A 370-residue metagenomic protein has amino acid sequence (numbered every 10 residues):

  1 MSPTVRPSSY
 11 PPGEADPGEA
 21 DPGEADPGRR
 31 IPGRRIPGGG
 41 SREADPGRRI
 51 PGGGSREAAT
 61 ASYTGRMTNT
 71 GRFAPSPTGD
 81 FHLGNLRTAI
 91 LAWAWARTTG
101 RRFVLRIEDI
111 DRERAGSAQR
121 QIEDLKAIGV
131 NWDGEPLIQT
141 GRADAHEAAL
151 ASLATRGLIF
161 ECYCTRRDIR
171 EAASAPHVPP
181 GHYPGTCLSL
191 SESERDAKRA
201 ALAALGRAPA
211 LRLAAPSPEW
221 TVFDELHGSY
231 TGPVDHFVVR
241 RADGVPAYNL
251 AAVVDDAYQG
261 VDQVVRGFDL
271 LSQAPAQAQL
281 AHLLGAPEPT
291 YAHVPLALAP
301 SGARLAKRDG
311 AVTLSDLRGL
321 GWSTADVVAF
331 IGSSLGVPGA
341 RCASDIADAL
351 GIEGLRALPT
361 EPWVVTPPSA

Functional and structural regions predicted by a protein language model:
S2, P136-L137, I159, Y291-H293: Conserved beta-strand scaffold positions in the cores of enzyme catalytic domains, especially in NTP/NDP-utilizing
S2, R6-S9: Low-acidity, Ser/Thr- and Arg-rich intrinsically disordered low-complexity segments
S8, A59-D80, T98-R101, A201-A204 (+3 more regions): Non-catalytic terminal extensions that flank enzyme cores
P12-P27, P32, P37-G47, P51-S55 (+1 more regions): Intrinsically disordered, low-complexity proline-rich regions
M67-V178, F268-A286: N-terminal Rossmann-like or analogous alpha/beta NTP/dinucleotide-binding catalytic cores that position adenine
L105, G134, C162-Y163, T290 (+3 more regions): A generic structural-conservation signal
A118, R166, P180, P184 (+4 more regions): Alpha-helix initiation and N-capping motif
R167-A306, T313-R318, V364-A370: Active-site cores that bind ATP or allylic diphosphates and position pyrophosphate for catalysis
